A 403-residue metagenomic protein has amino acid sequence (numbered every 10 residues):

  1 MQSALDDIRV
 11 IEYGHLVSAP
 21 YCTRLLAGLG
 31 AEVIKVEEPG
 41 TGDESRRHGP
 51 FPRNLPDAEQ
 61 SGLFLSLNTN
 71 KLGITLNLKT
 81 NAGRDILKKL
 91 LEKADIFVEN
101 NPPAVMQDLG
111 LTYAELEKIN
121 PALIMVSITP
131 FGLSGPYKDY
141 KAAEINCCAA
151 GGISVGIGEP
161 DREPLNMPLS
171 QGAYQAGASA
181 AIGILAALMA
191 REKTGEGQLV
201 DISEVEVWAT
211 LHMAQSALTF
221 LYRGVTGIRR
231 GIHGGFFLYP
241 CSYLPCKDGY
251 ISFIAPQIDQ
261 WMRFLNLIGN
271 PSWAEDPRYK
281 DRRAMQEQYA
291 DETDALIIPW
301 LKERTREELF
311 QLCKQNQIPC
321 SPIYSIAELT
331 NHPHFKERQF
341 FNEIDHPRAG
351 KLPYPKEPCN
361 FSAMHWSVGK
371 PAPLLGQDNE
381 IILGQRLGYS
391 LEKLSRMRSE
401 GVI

Functional and structural regions predicted by a protein language model:
M1-K193, L374, E380-I403: N-terminal helix-loop segment corresponding to the beta1-alpha1 unit of nucleotide/adenylate-binding folds
M1-R9, P245-C246, E328-I403: Terminal low-complexity tails and localization/encapsulation signals of metabolic enzymes
V33, K314-E328, Y389-L394: Short, well-structured beta-strand/strand-turn elements
G40, F131-G132, E204-A209, D248-Y250 (+3 more regions): Glycine-rich beta-alpha junction loops
F64, G227-F236, C241-S242, A349-L352 (+1 more regions): Short Gly/Pro-enriched turn/cap motifs at secondary-structure boundaries
L133, D161-L169, E192-V207, R229-F236 (+1 more regions): Conserved Rossmann-fold dehydrogenase catalytic segment
G177-Q198, T210, A214-R223, L265-P271: Oxidoreductase and adenylate-handling cofactor-binding alpha/beta cores
Y239-N316, C320: Aromatic-enriched alpha-helical interface/lid elements that frame and gate functional surfaces
